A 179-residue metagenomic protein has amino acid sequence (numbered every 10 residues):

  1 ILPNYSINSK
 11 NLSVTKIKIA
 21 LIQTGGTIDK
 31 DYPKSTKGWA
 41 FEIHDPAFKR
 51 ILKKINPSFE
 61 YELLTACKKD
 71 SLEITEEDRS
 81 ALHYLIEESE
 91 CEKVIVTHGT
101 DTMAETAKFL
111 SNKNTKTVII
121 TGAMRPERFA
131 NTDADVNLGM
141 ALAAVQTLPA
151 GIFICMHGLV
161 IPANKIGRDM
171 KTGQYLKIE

Functional and structural regions predicted by a protein language model:
I1-S13: N-terminal amphipathic/basic-hydrophobic helices that include classical n-h-c signal peptides and signal-anchor
T15-E179: Active-site histidine-anchored catalytic micro-motif
